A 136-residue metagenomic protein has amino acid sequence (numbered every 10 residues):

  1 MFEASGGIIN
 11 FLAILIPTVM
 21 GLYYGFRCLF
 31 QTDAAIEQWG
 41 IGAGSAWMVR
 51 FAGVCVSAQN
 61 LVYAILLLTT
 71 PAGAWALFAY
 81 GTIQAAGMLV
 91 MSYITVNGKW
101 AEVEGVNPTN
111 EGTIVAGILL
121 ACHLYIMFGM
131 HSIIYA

Functional and structural regions predicted by a protein language model:
F2, I16-M48: Hydrophobic transmembrane helix segments
S5-V19, W75-Q84: Alpha-helical transmembrane segments
N10-F26, R50-A58, I114-M127: Alpha-helical transmembrane segments of multi-pass integral membrane proteins
I41-V56, L77-G81, G105-L119: Juxtamembrane helix-loop boundaries in multi-pass membrane proteins
S45-L68, I83-V90: Core segments of alpha-helical transmembrane spans in multipass integral membrane proteins
P71, V90-E111, Y135: Membrane-helix boundary connector in multi-pass membrane proteins
L77-V96, A116-H123: Hydrophobic alpha-helical membrane segments
Y125-A136: Juxtamembrane boundary at the C-terminal end of a transmembrane helix
